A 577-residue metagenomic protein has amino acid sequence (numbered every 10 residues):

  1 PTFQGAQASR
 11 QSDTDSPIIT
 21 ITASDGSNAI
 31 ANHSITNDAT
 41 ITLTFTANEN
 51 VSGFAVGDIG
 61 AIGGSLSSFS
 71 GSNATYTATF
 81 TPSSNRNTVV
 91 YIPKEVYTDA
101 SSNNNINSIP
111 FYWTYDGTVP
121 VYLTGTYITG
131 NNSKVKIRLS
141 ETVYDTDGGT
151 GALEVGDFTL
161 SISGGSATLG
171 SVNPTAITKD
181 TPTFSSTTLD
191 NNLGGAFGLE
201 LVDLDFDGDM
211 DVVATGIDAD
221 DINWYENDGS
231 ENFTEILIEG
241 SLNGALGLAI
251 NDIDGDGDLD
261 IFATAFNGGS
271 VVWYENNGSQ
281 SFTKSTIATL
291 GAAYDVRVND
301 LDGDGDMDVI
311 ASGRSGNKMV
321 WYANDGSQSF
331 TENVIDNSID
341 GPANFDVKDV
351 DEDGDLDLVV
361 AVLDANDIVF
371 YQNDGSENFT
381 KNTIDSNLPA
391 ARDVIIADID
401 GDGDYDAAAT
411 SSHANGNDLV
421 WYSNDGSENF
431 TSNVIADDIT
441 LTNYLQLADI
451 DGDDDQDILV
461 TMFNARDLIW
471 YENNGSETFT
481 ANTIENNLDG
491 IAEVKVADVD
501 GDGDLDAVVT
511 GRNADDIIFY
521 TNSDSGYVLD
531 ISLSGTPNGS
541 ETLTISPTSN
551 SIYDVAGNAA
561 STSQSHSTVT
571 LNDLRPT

Functional and structural regions predicted by a protein language model:
P1-T183, S523-T577: Non-catalytic beta-sheet/beta-sandwich ligand-binding modules that flank or precede catalytic cores
V172-G194, E226-N243, E275-G291, A323-D340 (+4 more regions): Blade-edge motifs of beta-propeller repeat domains
F197-F206, L246-I253, Y294-L301, A343-V350 (+3 more regions): Beta-propeller blade termini
D207, D211, D256, D260 (+7 more regions): Acidic carboxylate motifs that coordinate Ca2+ or other divalent cations, activating on Asp/Glu
V212-G216, I261-A265, V309-S312, L358-V362 (+3 more regions): Hydrophobic beta-strand segments that make up the repeating blades of beta-propeller and related beta-repeat
D218-D220, N267-G269, S315-N317, D364-N366 (+3 more regions): Short glycine/acidic-enriched loop and turn motifs that connect beta-strands
E493-A497, D502-D524: Blade-level signature of beta-propeller repeat domains, shared across WD40, Kelch, NHL, RCC1 and BNR/Asp-box propellers
